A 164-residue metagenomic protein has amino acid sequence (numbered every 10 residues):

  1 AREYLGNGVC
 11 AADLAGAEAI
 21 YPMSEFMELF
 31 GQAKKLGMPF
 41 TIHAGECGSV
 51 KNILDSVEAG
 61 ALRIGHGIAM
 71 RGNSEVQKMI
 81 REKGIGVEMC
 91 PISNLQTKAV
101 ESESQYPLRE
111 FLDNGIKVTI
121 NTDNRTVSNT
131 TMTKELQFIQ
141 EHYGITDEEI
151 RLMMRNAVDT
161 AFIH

Functional and structural regions predicted by a protein language model:
A1-A11, A19-L62, R71-I85, S102-K117 (+1 more regions): Histidine/acidic residue-rich metal-binding segments in metalloenzymes
L14-A19, H43-C47, G67-A69, C90-N94 (+1 more regions): Active-site beta-loop-alpha junctions enriched in small/polar residues
Q32, E110, F138, L152 (+1 more regions): Alpha-helical scaffold segments in soluble metabolic enzymes
R63-N73, T126, H164: Glycine-rich phosphate-binding active-site loops on the catalytic face of alpha/beta enzymes
I64, V87, F111, D123 (+1 more regions): Hydrophobic, well-ordered secondary-structure elements that form the walls of internal hydrophobic environments
V87-M89, N114-T119, M132-Q137: Short acidic (Asp/Glu) and glycine-rich catalytic loops that position anionic groups and cofactors
P91-T97, T119-T122, Q137-H142: Short beta-alpha connecting loops at secondary-structure transitions that line or flank enzyme active sites
K134, G144-H164: Mid-to-C-terminal alpha-helical segments outside catalytic/metal-binding sites
